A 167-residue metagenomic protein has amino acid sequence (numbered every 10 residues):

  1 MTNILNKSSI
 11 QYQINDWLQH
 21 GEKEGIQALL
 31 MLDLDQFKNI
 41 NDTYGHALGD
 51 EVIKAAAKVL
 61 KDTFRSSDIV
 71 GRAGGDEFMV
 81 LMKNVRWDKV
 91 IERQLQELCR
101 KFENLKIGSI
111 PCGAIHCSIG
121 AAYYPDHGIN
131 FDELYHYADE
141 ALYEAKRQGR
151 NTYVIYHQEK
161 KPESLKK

Functional and structural regions predicted by a protein language model:
T2: Acidic carboxylate motifs that coordinate Ca2+ or other divalent cations, activating on Asp/Glu
L5-A28, D35-R65, G71-G75, M79-V80 (+3 more regions): Conserved long alpha-helical elements within nucleotide-processing catalytic cores of c-di-GMP signaling and class III
L29, F78, C117-A121: A structural signal for short, well-ordered beta-strand segments
H46, E92, Q96, I110 (+2 more regions): Catalytic-core segments of nucleotide cyclases and related cyclic-nucleotide turnover enzymes
R72, F102-S118, K146: Catalytic core regions of nucleotide second-messenger enzymes
N84, A121-P125: PAS-family sensory domains and close relatives that share small-molecule sensor folds
N84-V85, Q158-K160: Two-component histidine kinase transmitter core
